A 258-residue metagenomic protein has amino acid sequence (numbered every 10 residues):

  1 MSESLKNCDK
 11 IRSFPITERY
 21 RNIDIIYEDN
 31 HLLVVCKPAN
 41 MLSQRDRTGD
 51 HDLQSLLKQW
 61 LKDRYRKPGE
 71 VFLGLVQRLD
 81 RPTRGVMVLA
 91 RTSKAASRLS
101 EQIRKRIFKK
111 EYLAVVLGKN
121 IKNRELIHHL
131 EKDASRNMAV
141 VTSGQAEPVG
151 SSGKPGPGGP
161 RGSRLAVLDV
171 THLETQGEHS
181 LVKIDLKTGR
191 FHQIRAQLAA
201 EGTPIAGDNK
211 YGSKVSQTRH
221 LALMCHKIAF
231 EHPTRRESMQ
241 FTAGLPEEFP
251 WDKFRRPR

Functional and structural regions predicted by a protein language model:
M1-R258: RNA pseudouridine synthases
